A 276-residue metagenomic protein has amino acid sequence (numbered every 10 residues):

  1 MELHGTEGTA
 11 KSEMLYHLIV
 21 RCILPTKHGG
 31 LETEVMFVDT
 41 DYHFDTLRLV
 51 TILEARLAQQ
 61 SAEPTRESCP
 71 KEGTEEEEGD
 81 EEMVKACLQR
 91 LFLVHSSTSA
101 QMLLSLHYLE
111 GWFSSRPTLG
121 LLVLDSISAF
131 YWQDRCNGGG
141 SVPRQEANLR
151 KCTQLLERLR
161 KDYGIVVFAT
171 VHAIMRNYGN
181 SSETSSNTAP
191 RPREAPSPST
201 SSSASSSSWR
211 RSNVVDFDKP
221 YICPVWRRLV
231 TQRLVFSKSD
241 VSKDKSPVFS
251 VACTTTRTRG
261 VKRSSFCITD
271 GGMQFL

Functional and structural regions predicted by a protein language model:
E2-H107: Conserved P-loop
S12, T46, E81, K85 (+3 more regions): Amphipathic alpha-helical transducer elements in NTP-driven molecular machines
T26-L31, Q60, E82-A86, W112-P117 (+2 more regions): Conserved catalytic network of the ASCE P-loop NTPase/AAA+ motor domain
E34, L88-R90, P117-L121, D162-A169: Loop/turn-to-beta-strand initiation segments
T46-L47, A129-C136, N177-N180: Short acidic/His/Gly/Ser-rich catalytic and metal-binding motifs that mark active-site loops of diverse hydrolases
I52-R56, W112, T255-T258: Conserved AAA+ ATPase "sensor/coupling" helix adjacent to the nucleotide-binding pocket
L93-D162: Phosphate-binding/switch loop-helix module in NTP-utilizing enzymes
E146-R150, Q154-L276: Phosphate-binding/switch region of NTP-binding enzymes
